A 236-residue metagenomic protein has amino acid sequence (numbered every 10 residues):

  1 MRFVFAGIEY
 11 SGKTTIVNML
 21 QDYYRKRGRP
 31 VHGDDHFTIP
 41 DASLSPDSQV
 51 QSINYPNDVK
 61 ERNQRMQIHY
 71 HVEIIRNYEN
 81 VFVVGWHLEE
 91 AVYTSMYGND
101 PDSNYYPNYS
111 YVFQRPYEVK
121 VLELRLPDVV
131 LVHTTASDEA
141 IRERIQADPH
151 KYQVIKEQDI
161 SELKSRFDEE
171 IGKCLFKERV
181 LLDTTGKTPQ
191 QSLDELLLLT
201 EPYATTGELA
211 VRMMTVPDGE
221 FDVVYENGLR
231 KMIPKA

Functional and structural regions predicted by a protein language model:
F5: Hydrophobic anchor at the beta1->P-loop junction of P-loop NTPases
I8: P-loop (Walker A) phosphate-binding loop of NTP-binding proteins
S11: ATP-binding Walker
T14: Walker A/P-loop
N18-R76: Conserved substrate/cofactor phosphate-moiety recognition/catalytic segment in nucleotide-dependent phosphotransferases
N54-L126: Glycine-rich phosphate-binding loop used to anchor ATP phosphates in small-molecule kinases, encompassing both
Y93, Y97-E170: A glycine- and Lys/Arg-enriched "phosphate-lid" helix/loop adjacent to the NTP-binding pocket of small-molecule kinases
A147-K151, K156-A236: NTP-dependent small-molecule kinase module
